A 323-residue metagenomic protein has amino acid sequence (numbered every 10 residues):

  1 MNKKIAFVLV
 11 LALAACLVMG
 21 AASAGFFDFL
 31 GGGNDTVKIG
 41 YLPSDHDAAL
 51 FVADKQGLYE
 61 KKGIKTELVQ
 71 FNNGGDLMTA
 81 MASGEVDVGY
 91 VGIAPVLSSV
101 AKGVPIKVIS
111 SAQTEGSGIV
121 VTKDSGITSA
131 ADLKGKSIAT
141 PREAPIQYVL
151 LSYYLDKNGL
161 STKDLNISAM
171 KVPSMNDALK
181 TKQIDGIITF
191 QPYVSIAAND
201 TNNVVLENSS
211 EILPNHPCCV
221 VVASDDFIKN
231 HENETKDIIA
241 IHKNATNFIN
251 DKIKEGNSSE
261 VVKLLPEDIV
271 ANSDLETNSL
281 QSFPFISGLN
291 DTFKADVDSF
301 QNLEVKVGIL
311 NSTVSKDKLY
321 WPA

Functional and structural regions predicted by a protein language model:
M1-L30: Secretory targeting signatures
G32-S161, N166-A169, D185-Q191, V204-E207 (+1 more regions): Short, glycine-/small- and polar/acidic-enriched structural segments that line small-molecule recognition paths
P43, Q70-G74, T140, A144-Y148 (+8 more regions): Solvent-exposed, acidic/flexible segments
A48-V52, G57, K61, T79 (+15 more regions): Solvent-exposed, polar/charged alpha-helical surfaces in well-ordered, non-transmembrane soluble domains, broadly
I93-P95, S125, P173-L265: Pocket-lining segment of extracytoplasmic ligand-binding domains
G135, N199, W321: Phosphate-coordinating loops and pocket residues in cytosolic domains that bind phosphorylated ligands
K229-I309: Secondary-structure end/capping motifs
S312-A323: Hinge/cleft segment of the Venus flytrap/periplasmic-binding protein
